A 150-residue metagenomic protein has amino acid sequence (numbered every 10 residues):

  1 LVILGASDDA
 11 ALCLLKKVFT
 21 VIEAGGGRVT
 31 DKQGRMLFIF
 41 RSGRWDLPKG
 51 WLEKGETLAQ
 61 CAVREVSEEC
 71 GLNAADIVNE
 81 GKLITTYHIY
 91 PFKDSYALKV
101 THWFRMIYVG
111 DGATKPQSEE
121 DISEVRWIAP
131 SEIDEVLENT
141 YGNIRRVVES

Functional and structural regions predicted by a protein language model:
L1-G26: Acidic, metal-coordinating catalytic segment for phosphate/diphosphate chemistry, firing primarily on the Nudix
S7, Q33, S42-G43, L83 (+1 more regions): Short, flexible active-site-adjacent loop segments at beta-strand->alpha-helix junctions, enriched in small/polar
T20-G25, S42, K99-T101: Short connector loops at helix/strand junctions that flank enzyme active sites, especially segments positioning acidic
G26, R35, E124: Conserved beta-strand and immediately adjacent loop positions that scaffold enzyme active sites
V29-K32, M106-Y108: Active-site beta-strand termini and strand-to-loop segments that position acidic
T30-E68: Conserved Nudix-box catalytic region and its N-terminal flanking loop in Nudix hydrolases and closely related
L52-N143: Unchanged
G142-S150: Charged phosphate-binding loop/patch that engages nucleotide di/tri-phosphates or the phosphate backbone of nucleic
